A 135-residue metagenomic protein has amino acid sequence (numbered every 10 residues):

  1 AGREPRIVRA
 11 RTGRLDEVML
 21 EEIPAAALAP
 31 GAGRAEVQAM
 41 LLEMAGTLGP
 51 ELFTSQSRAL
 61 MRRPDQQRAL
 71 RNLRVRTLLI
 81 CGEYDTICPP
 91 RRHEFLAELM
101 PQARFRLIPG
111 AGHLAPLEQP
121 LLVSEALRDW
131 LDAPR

Functional and structural regions predicted by a protein language model:
A1, M19, L42, T54 (+1 more regions): Short, amphipathic alpha-helical "lid/cap" segments that border enzyme active or binding sites
A1-R11: Glycine/small-residue-rich loop that forms an oxyanion/phosphate-binding "nest" at active or ligand-binding sites
T12-N72: Conserved alpha/beta-hydrolase catalytic His-Asp/Glu region
A45, D85-C88, G112-A115: Glycosyltransferase donor-binding loop in the core domain
E51, L78-I80, R106: Conserved hydrophobic packing residues within short motifs/helices of P-loop NTPase cores of ABC-family ATPases
L73, L79-C81, D85: Short beta-strand/loop motif that positions the catalytic acidic residue of the alpha/beta-hydrolase fold
V75, P89-E98: Short alpha-helix in the alpha/beta-hydrolase fold that links the catalytic acid
P101-R135: Catalytic active-site module of serine/aspartate enzymes centered on a nucleophile-bearing elbow/loop
